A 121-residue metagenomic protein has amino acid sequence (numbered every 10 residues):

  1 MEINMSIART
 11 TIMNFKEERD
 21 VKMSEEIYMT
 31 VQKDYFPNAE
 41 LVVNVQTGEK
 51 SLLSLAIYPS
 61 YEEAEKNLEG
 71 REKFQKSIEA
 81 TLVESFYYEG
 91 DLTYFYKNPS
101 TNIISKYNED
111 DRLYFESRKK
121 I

Functional and structural regions predicted by a protein language model:
M1-L53, P59-K73, A80-I121: Short S/T/G/P-rich N-terminal loop/turn motif that feeds into the first structured element of a domain
